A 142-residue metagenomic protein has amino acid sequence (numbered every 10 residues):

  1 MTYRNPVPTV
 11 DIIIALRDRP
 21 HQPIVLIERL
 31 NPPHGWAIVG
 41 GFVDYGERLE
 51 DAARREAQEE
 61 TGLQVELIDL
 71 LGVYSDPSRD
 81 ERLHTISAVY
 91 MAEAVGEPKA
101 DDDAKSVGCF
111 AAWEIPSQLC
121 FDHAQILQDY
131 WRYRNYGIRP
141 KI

Functional and structural regions predicted by a protein language model:
M1-I24, M91: Conserved N-terminal beta-strand and adjoining loop/helix that marks the start of the Nudix/MutT-like hydrolase domain
V7, Y74-P98, D129-Y130, R134: Active-site-adjacent beta-strand/loop module that shapes the phosphate/pyrophosphate-binding cleft
A15-H21, P32-P33, V73-P77, E93-E97: Short, charged/polar surface micro-motifs in flexible loops or helix N-caps
H21-E59, L63: Conserved Nudix-box catalytic region and its N-terminal flanking loop in Nudix hydrolases and closely related
A37, D69, V89: Conserved beta-strand segments that form the floor/walls of ligand-binding pockets within enzyme and binding domains
L63-G72: A short coil-to-beta-strand element that immediately follows conserved catalytic motifs
V89-M91, K99-Y133: NUDIX/MutT-family hydrolases
R132-I142: Acidic/histidine-enriched, glycine/proline-rich intrinsically disordered or flexible terminal extensions
